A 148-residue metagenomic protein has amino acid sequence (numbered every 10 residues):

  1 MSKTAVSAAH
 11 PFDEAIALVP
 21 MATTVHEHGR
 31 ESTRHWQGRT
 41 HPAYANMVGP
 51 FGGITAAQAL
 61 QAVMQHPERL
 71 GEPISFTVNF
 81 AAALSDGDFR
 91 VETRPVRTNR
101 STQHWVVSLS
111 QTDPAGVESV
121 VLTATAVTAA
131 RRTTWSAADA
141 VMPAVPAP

Functional and structural regions predicted by a protein language model:
M1-P148: Terminal targeting signals and extreme-terminal segments of soluble enzymes
